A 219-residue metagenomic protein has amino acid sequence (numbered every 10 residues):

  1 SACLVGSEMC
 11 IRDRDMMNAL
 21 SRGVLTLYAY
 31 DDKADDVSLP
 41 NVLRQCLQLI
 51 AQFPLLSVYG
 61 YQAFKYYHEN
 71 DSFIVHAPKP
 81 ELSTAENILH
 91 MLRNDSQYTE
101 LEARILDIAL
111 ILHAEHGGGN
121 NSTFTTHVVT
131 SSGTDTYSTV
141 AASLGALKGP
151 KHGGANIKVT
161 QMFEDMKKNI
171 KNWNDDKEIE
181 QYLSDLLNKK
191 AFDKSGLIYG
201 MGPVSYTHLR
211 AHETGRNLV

Functional and structural regions predicted by a protein language model:
S1-G6, I11, H208, E213-V219: Single conserved hydrophobic/aromatic residue that forms the stacking wall/gate of nucleotide- or nucleobase-binding
D15, W173-L209: A structural-propensity feature for long, helix-poor, extended segments
D15-G117: Glycine-rich, mobile lid/loop segments that gate access to catalytic sites or pores
L39, L43, P78, T99 (+5 more regions): Hydrophobic alpha-helical scaffolding
F64-Y67, L101-A103, G118-F124, G154-I157 (+2 more regions): Flexible, glycine/charged-enriched surface loops at secondary-structure junctions
R104-L110, G119-A146, L187-A191: Short, hydrophobic/aliphatic alpha-helical segments
G133-Q161, I198-Y206: Conserved phosphate/anionic-ligand binding catalytic regions in large, soluble enzymes, centered on
M166-N169: Cytochrome P450
